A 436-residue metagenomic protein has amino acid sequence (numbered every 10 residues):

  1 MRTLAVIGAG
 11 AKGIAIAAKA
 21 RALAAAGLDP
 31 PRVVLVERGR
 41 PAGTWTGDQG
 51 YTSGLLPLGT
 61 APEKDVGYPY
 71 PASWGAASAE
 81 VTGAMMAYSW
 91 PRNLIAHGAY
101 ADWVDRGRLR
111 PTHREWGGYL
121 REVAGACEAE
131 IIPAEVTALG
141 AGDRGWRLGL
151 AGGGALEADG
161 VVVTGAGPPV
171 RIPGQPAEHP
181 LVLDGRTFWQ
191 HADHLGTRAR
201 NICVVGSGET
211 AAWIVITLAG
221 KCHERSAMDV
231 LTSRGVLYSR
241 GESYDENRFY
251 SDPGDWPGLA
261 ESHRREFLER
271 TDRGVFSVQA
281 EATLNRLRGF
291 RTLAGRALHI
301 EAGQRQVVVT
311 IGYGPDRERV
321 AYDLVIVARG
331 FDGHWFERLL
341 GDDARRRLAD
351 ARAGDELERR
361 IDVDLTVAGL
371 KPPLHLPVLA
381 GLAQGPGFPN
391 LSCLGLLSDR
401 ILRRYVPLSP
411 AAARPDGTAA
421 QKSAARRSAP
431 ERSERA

Functional and structural regions predicted by a protein language model:
M1-R40, Y100-E209, W213-R427, E431-A436: Flavin (primarily FAD) cofactor-binding/catalytic cores of flavoenzymes
G39-G75, L237-G254: Conserved N-terminal glycine-rich FAD pyrophosphate-binding loop of Rossmann-like flavoproteins
D48, D65-G67, M85, W116 (+2 more regions): Generic intrinsically disordered, low-complexity segments enriched for polar/acidic and small residues
P69-V104: A conserved beta-strand/loop capping segment in the N-terminal third of enzymes that catalyze redox or closely related
